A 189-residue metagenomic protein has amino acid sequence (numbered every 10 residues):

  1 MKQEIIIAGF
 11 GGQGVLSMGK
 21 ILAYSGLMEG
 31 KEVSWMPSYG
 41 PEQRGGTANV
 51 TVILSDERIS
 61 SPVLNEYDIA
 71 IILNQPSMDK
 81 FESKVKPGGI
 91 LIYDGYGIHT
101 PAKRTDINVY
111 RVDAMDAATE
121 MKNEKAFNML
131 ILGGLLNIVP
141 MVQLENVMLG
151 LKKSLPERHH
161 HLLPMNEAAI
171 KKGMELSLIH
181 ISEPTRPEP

Functional and structural regions predicted by a protein language model:
M1-L178, S182: Active-site cofactor/cluster-binding pocket
I181-P189: A short, hydrophobic C-terminal helix/tail in secreted or cell-surface proteins
